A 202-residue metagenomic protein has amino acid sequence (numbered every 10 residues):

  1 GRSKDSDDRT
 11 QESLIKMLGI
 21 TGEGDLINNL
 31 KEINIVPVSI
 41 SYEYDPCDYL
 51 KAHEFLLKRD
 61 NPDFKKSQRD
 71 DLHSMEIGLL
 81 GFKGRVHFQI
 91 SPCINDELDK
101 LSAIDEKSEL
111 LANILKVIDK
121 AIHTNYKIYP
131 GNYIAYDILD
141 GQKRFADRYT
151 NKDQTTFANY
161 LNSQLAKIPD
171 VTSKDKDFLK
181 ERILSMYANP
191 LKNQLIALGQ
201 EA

Functional and structural regions predicted by a protein language model:
R2-A202: Membrane-interfacial terminal anchoring regions of lipid-handling membrane enzymes
